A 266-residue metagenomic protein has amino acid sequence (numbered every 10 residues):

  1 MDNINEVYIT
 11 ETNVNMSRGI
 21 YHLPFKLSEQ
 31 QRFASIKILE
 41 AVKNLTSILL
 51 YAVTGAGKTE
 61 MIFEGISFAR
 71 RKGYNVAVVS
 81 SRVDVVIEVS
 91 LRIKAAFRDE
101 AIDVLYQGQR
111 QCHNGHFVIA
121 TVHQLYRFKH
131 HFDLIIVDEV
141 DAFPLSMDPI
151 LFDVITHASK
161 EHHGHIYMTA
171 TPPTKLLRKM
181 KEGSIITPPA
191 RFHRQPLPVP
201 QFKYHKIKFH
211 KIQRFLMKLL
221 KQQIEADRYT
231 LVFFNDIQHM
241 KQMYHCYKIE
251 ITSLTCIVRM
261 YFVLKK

Functional and structural regions predicted by a protein language model:
M1-V14: Interdomain "pre-motor" coupling segment immediately N-terminal to P-loop NTPase/helicase cores
L23-T46: N-terminal pre-P-loop "Q-motif" helix
R32, I48, G183-T255: Conserved interdomain linker/interface between the two RecA-like ATPase lobes of SF2 helicase motors
Y51-T59, A69, Y74-V86, H165 (+1 more regions): Conserved strand-helix element at the start of the C-terminal RecA-like helicase core
M61, G65: Hydrophobic positions on the alpha1 helix immediately C-terminal to the Walker A/P-loop
V86-E88, R92-F128: Inter-Walker segment of RecA-like/P-loop motor cores
V86-F97, A101, Q238-F262: Conserved helicase motor "Helicase C" RecA-like lobe of SF1/SF2 P-loop NTPases
H130-Y204, K211-K218: Post-DEXD/H (motif II) to motif III coupling segment of the RecA-like Helicase ATP-binding lobe
